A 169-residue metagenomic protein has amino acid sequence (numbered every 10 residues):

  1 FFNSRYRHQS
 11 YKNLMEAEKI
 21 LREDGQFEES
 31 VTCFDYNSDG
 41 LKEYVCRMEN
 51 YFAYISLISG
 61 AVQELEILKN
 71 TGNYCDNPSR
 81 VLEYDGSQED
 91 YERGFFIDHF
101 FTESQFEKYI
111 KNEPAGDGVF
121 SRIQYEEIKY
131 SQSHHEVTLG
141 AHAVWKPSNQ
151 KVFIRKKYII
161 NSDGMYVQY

Functional and structural regions predicted by a protein language model:
F1-L57, A61-L65, N70-F96: Histidine-centered catalytic/metal-binding microenvironments
N50, V167-Y169: Buried hydrophobic-core signal for structured, non-transmembrane domains
F100-M165: Extended, loop-rich substrate-binding clefts of extracytoplasmic carbohydrate-active enzymes
